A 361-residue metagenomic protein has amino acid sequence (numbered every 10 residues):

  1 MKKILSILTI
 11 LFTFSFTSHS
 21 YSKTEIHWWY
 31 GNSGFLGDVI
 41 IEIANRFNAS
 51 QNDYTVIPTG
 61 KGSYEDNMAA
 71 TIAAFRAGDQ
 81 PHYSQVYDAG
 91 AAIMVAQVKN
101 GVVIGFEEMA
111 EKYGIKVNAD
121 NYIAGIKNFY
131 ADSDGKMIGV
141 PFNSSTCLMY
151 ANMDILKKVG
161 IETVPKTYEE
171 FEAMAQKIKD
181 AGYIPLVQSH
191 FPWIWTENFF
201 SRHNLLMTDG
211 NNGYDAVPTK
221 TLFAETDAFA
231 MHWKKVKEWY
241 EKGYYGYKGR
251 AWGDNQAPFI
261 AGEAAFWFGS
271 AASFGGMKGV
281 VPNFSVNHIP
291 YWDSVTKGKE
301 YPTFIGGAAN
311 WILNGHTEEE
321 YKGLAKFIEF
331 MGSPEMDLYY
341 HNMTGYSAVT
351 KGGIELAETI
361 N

Functional and structural regions predicted by a protein language model:
K23-G34, Y54-T59, Y83, I138: Short, well-ordered beta-strand elements
G31, I43-A44, I93-A96, N198 (+1 more regions): Extracytoplasmic/periplasmic substrate-binding proteins
G31, V39, R46, G101-E108 (+5 more regions): Mature extracytoplasmic/periplasmic domains
E42, R46-Y122, K157-V159, T163-K166 (+5 more regions): Extracytoplasmic "Venus flytrap"/periplasmic binding protein-like
A89-C147, E172, N198-F200, A228 (+1 more regions): Hinge/lid segment of periplasmic solute-binding proteins
G105-Y122, L206-M231, G279, Y291-P302 (+1 more regions): Short, solvent-exposed loop/beta-turn-alpha elements that line the ligand-binding surface or hinge of extracytoplasmic
A131-F142, C147, E172-T221, K237 (+1 more regions): Extracytoplasmic/periplasmic solute-binding protein
A175-K177, V217-G249: Glycine-centered hinge/linker elements that transmit conformational signals in sensory and ligand-binding systems
